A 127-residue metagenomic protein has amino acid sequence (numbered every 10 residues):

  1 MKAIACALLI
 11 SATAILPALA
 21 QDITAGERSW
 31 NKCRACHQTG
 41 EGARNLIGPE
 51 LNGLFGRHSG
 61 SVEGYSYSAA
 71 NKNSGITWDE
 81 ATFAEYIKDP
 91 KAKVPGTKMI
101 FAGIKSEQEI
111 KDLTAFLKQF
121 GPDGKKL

Functional and structural regions predicted by a protein language model:
M1-I4: Positively charged n-region of N-terminal signal peptides that target proteins for export
C6-A14: Bacterial N-terminal signal peptides
I15-L16, Q21: Beta-strand-rich domain onsets/edges
Q21-L46, L51: Sequence/structural segment immediately N-terminal to covalent heme-attachment motifs in c-type and related
R34, Q38-G42, G53-A81, F101-K111: Electron-transfer interface patches adjacent to heme c in soluble/periplasmic c-type cytochromes and di-/multiheme
T39, L46-I47, E63, A70 (+3 more regions): Short, functionally important structural connectors and interaction interfaces within domains
P49-G56, E85, A115: Generic alpha-helical structural context detector
T77-L127: C-terminal capping alpha-helices of c-type cytochrome domains
